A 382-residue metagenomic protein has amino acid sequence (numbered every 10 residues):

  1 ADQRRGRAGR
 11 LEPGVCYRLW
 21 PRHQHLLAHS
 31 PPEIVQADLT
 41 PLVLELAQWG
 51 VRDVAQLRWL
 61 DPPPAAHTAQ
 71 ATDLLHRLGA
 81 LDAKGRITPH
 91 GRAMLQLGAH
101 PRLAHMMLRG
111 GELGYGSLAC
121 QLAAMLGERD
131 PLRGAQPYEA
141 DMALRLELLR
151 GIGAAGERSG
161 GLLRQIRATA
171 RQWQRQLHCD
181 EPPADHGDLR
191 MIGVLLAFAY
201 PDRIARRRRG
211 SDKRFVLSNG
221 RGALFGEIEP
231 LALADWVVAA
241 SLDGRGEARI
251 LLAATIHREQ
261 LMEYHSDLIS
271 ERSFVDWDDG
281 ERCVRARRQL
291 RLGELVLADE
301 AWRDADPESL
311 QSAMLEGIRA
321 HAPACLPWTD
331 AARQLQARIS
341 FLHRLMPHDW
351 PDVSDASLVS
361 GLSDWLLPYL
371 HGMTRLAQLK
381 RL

Functional and structural regions predicted by a protein language model:
A1-L27, T40-L44: Conserved segment of the helicase C-terminal RecA-like domain
G9, P21-L26, I34, A65-A66 (+2 more regions): Conserved nucleotide-binding/hydrolysis micro-motifs of P-loop NTPases
H23-P32, D53-D61, R92-M94, M106-L108: Short hinge/gating elements
S30-T40: Glycine- and Gly-Pro-enriched alpha-helical subdomains that act as flexible, kink-prone "lid/hinge" or packing modules
L44, L233-A234: Non-catalytic protein-protein interaction segments used by genome-maintenance enzymes to assemble and couple activities
P63-R77: Short amphipathic alpha-helical interaction segments
D82-A124, K213-F215, R221-A223: Accessory beta->alpha helical hairpin/"wing" motif in late/C-terminal subdomains of nucleic-acid enzymes
S117-R214, D235-L382: Acidic, serine/threonine- and proline-rich low-complexity intrinsically disordered segments
